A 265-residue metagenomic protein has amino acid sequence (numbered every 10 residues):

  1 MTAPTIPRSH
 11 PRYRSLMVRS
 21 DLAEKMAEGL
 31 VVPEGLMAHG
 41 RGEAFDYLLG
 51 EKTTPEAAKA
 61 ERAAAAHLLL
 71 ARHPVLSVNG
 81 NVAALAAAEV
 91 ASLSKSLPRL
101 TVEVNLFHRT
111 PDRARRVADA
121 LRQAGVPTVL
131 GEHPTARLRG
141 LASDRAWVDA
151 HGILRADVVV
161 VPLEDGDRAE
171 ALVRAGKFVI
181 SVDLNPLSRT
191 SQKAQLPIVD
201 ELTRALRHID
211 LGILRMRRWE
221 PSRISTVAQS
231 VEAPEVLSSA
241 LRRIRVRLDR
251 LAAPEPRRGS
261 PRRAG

Functional and structural regions predicted by a protein language model:
R8-A66, R113-A120: Short, compositionally biased "basic patch" segments
R62, A83-T101: Histidine-anchored nucleotide/phosphate-binding helix
R72-N79, T101-N105: Short glycine-rich or small-residue beta-strand-to-loop segments that form or flank ligand, phosphate, metal/Fe-S
N79-A88, H108-D112, E164-D167: Gly/Ser/Thr-rich loops at beta-strand to alpha-helix junctions that form or flank small-molecule/cofactor-binding
L93-A146: Long, charge-dense
T135-L154, V160-D167: Active-site glycine-rich loop that binds ribose-phosphate moieties when present
G166-L187: A short, gly/pro- and small-residue-rich
R189-G265: C-terminal functional extensions of proteins
